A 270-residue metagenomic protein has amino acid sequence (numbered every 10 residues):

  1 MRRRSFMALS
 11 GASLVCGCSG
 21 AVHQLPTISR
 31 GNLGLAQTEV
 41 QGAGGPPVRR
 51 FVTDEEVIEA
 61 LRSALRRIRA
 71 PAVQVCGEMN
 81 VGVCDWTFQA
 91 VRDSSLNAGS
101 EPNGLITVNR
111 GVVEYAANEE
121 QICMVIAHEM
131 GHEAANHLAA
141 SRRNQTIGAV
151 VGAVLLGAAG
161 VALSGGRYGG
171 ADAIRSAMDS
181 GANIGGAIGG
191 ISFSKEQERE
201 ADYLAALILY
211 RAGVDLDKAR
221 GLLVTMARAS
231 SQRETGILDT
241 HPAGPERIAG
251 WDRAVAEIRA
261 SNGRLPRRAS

Functional and structural regions predicted by a protein language model:
R2-Q24: N-terminal export signals
G11, A206, V224-A227: Short amphipathic alpha-helical surface patches that mediate protein-protein
S19-V151, A159, L207, R211-A212 (+3 more regions): Peri-catalytic and regulatory segments of divalent metal-dependent proteins
V57-A64, N118-I122, I126, V151 (+6 more regions): Stable alpha-helical elements in mature extracytoplasmic
G152-D172: Post-HExxH zinc-binding segment in Zn-dependent metallohydrolases
R167-K218: Metalloprotease/metallohydrolase-associated module, dominated by Zn2+-dependent proteases
G170, S261-G263: Extended, non-globular alpha-helical segments
D215-R259: Long, well-structured alpha-helical subdomains associated with metal-dependent extracellular/ecto-lumenal hydrolases
